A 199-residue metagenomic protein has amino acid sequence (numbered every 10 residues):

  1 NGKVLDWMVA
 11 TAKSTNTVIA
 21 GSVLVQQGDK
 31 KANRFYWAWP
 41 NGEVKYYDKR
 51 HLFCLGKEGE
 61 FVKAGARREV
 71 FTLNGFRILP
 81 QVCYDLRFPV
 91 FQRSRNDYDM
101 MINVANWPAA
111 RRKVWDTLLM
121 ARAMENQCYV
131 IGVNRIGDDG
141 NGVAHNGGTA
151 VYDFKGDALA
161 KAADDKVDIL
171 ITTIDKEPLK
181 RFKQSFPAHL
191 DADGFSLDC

Functional and structural regions predicted by a protein language model:
G2-A20, R87-I169: CN hydrolase (nitrilase-like) catalytic-core segments centered on the catalytic cysteine and neighboring Lys/Glu
G21-V23, R34-W37, E69, T149-V151 (+1 more regions): Short beta-strand scaffold segments in enzyme catalytic cores
V23, V82, N134: Conserved beta-strand elements flanking the ATP-binding pocket of the protein kinase catalytic core
Q26-N96, A110-T117, R181-A188, D198: Active-site catalytic loop in hydrolytic enzyme cores
V44-K49, K161-A163, I171: Residue-level detector of high-confidence beta-strand sites
V82, D153, T173: Pocket-edge structural micro-motifs
K176-L179: Juxtadomain coupling helices with adjacent low-complexity linkers
D193-L197: Short, cationic low-complexity segments
